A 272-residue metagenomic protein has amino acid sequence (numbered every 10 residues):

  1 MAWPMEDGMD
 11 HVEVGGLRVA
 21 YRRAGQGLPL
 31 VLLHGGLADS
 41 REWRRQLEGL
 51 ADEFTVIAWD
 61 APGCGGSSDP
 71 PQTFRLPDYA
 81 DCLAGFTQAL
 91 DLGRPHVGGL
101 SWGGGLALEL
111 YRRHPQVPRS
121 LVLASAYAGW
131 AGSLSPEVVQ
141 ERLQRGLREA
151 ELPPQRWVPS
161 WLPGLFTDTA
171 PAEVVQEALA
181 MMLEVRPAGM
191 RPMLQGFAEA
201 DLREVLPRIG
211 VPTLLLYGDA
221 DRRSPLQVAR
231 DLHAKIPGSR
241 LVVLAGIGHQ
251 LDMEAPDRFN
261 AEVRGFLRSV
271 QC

Functional and structural regions predicted by a protein language model:
V14, R45-E48, I57-L100, A261: Active-site loop/oxyanion-hole signature of alpha/beta-hydrolase fold enzymes
L17-D69: Conserved HGGG/HGGXW glycine-rich cap/lid loop of the alpha/beta-hydrolase fold
G99, G103, A107: Gly/Ala-rich beta-loop-alpha elbow adjacent to hydrolase catalytic centers
L108, R112-R113, P118-A150: Flexible "cap/lid" loop of the alpha/beta hydrolase fold
G132-V138, E151-P207: Conserved alpha/beta-hydrolase catalytic His-Asp/Glu region
I209, L215-Y217: Short beta-strand/loop motif that positions the catalytic acidic residue of the alpha/beta-hydrolase fold
A220-S224: Acidic catalytic loop of the alpha/beta-hydrolase fold
S239-C272: Catalytic active-site module of serine/aspartate enzymes centered on a nucleophile-bearing elbow/loop
